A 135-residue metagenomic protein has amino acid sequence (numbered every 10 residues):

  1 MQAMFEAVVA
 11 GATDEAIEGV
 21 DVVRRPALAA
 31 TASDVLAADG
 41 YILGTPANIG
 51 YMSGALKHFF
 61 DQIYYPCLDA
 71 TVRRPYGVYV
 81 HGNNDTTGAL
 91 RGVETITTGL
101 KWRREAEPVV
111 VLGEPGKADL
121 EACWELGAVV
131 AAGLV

Functional and structural regions predicted by a protein language model:
M1-A16: N-terminal beta1-alpha1 ligand-phosphate binding loop
A3, V23, D34-L36: Amphipathic alpha-helical hairpins
M4-V8, A89, L126: Hydrophobic alpha-helical membrane-association signature
E15, T31, R103-V135: Glycine-rich phosphate/pyrophosphate-binding loop and the adjoining helix
E15-A29: A short beta-strand-loop structural module common to alpha/beta enzyme folds
A27-R104: Helix-loop-strand module that forms the ligand-binding subsite of alpha/beta enzymes
